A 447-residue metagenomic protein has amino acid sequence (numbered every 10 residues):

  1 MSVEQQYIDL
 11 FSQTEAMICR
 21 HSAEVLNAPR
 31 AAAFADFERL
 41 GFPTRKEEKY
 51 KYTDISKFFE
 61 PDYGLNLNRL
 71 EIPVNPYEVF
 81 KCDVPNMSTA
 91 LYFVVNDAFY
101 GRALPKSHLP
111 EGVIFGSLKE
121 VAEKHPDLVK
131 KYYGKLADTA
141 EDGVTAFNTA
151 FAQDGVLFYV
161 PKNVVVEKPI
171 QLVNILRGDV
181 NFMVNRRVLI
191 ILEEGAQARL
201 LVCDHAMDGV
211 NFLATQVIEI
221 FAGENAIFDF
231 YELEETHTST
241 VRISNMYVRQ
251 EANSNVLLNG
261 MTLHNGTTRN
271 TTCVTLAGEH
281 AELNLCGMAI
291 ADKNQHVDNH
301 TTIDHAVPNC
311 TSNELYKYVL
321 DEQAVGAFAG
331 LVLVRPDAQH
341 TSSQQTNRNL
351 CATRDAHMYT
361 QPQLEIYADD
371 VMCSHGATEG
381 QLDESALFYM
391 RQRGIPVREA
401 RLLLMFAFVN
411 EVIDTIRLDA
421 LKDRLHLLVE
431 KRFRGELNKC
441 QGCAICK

Functional and structural regions predicted by a protein language model:
M1-A146, L315, D321: N-terminal amphipathic, basic helical "cap/leader" segment at the start of enzyme domains
K106, E111-I114, K124-I395, V409 (+1 more regions): Conserved beta-strand/loop scaffold segments within soluble protein domains that form the structured core and edges
